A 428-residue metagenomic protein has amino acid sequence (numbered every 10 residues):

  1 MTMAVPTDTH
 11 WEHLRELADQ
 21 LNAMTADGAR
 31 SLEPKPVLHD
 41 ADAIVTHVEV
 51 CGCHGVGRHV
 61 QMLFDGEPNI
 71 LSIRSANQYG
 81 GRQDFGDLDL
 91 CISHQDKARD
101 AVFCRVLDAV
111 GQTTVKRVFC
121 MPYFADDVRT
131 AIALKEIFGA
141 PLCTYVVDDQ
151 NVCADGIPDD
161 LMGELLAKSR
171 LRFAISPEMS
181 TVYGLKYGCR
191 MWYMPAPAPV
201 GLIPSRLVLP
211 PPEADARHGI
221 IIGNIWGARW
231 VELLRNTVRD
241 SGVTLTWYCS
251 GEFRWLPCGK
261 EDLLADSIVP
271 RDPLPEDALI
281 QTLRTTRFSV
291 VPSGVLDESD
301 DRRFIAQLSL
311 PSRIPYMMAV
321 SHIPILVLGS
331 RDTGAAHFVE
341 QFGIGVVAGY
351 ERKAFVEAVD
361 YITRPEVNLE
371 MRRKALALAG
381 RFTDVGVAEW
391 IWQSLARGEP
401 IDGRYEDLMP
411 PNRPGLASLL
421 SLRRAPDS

Functional and structural regions predicted by a protein language model:
M1-G86, N236-T244, R423-S428: N-terminal subdomain of nucleotide-sugar transferases
V56-G66, V200-L263, S267-R284: Conserved catalytic-core segment of nucleotide-activated headgroup transferases in glycan assembly
V106-D127, P141-C143: Short N-terminal targeting/anchoring amphipathic segment
R117, I132-V152: Active-site proximal beta-strand in glycosyltransferases
D155-R172: Membrane-proximal helix-turn-helix segments that form the acceptor-binding/catalytic region of lipid-linked
K168-S205: Donor nucleotide-sugar binding/catalytic pocket of nucleotide-sugar-dependent glycosyltransferases
W226-R229, D277-R284, S289-A319, I323-H337: Nucleotide-sugar-dependent
Y350-E357, T363-A417: A charged, aromatic-enriched C-terminal amphipathic alpha-helix characteristic of glycosyltransferases across folds
